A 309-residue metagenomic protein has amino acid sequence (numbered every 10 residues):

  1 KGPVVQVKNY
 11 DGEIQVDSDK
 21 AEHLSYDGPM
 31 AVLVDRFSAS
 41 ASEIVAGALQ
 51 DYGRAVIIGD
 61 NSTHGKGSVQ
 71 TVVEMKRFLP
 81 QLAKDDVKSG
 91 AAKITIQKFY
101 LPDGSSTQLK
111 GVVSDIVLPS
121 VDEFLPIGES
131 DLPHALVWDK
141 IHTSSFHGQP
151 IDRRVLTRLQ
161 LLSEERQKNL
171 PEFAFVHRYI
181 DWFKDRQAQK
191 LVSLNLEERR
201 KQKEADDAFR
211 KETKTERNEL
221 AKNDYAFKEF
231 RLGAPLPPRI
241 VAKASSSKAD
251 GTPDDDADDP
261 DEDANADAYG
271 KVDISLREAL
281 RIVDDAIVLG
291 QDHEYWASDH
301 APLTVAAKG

Functional and structural regions predicted by a protein language model:
K1-I141: Conserved acidic, small-residue-rich alpha-beta core segments centered on
P102-A306: Conserved functional hotspot residues or short segments at active or partner-binding sites across diverse domains
